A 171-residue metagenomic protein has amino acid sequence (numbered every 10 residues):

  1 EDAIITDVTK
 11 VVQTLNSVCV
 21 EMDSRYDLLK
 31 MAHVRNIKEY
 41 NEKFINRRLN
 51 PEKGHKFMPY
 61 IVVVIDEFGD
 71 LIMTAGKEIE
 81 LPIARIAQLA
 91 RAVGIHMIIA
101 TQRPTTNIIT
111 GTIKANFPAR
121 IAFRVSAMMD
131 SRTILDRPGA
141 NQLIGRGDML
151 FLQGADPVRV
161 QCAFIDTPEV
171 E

Functional and structural regions predicted by a protein language model:
E1: Walker A/P-loop NTP-binding active-site region of P-loop NTPases, recognizing the glycine-rich GxxxxGKT/S
T6, Q13-E171: P-loop NTPase motor-domain active sites and their immediate coupling elements
